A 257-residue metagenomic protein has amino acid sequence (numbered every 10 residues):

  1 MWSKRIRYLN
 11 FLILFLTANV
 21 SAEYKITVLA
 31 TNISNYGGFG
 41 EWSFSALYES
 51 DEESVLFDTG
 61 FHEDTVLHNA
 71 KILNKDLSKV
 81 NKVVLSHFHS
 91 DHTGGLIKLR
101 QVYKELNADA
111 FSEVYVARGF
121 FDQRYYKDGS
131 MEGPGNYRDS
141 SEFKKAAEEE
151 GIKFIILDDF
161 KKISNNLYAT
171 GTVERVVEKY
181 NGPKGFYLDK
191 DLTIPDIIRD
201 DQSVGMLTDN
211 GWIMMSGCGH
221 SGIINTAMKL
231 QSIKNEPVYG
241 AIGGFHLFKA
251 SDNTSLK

Functional and structural regions predicted by a protein language model:
M1-N10: Bacterial N-terminal signal peptides that target proteins for export
T17-A18: N-terminal signal peptide c-region/cleavage motif recognized by signal peptidases
Y24-L73, I197-M215: Conserved beta-strand hairpin/beta-sheet module of binuclear metal-dependent hydrolase folds, prominently
Y36, E63-T65, S90-T93, F121-R124 (+3 more regions): Active-site environment of divalent metal-dependent phosphoester hydrolases
D64-V116, Q231-I242: Active-site metal-binding motif and surrounding structural segment of the metallo-beta-lactamase
S112, V116-G151, G171, R175-F186: Acidic/polar short surface loop at catalytic or gating sites that assists cofactor/ion binding and chemistry
E132-R138, K162-D209: Active-site-proximal loop/helix segment associated with metal-binding centers of metalloenzymes
N253-K257: Charged helix-capping and loop-helix junction motifs
